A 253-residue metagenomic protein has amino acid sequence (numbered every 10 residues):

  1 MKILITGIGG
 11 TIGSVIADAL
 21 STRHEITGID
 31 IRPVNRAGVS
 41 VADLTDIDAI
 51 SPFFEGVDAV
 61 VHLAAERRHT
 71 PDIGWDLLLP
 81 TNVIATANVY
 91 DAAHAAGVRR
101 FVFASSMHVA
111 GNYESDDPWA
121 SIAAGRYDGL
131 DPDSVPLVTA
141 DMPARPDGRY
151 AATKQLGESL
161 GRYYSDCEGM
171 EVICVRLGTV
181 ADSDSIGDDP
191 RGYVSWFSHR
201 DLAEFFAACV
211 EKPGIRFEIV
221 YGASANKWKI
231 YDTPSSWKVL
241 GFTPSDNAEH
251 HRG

Functional and structural regions predicted by a protein language model:
I3-R23: N-terminal Rossmann NAD(P)H-binding glycine-rich loop of SDR-like oxidoreductase domains
I31-D46: Rossmann-fold cofactor-recognition segment
L44-T81, A92: NAD(P)H-binding glycine-rich loop region in Rossmannoid oxidoreductase-like domains and their noncatalytic homologs
T45, L77-A85, M107, A152-T153 (+1 more regions): Glycine-rich NAD(P)-binding loop of the Rossmann-fold in SDR/ketoreductase-type enzymes
N88-A144: Conserved Rossmann-fold NAD(P)-dependent oxidoreductase catalytic core, especially the SDR/UDP-sugar
S105, G148, E158-S183: Conserved beta-loop-beta element that borders a ligand/cofactor-binding pocket
D166, R176-D184, W196-E218, A225: Alpha-helical substrate-binding/gating segment
E218-T243: Conserved C-terminal active-site "lid" loop/helix of NAD(P)H-dependent oxidoreductases that clamps the redox cofactor
